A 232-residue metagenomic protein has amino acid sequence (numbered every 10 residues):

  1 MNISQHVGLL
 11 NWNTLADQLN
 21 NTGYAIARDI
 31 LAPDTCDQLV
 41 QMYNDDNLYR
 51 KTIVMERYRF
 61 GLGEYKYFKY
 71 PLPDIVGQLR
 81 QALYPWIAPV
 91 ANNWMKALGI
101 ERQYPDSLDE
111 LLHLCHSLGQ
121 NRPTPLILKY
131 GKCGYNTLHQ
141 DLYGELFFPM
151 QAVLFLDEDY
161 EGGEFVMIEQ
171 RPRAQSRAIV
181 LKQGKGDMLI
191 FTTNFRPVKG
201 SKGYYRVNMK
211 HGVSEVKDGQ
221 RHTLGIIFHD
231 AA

Functional and structural regions predicted by a protein language model:
M1-N21: Fe(II)/2-oxoglutarate
T14-L111: Non-heme Fe(II)/2-oxoglutarate
Q120-K132: A short glycine-rich, His/Asp/Glu-containing loop-to-beta-strand
R122, Q151, N208: Short coil/loop residues immediately preceding or within conserved phosphate-binding loops of NTP-utilizing enzyme
P125-I127, A152-L154, L224-F228: A structural signal for short, well-ordered beta-strand segments
K129-G131, G144-E161: Short, conserved beta-strand element in jelly-roll/cupin
N136-Y143: Histidine-centered catalytic micro-motifs
F148, Y160-A232: Catalytic core of Fe(II)/2-oxoglutarate
